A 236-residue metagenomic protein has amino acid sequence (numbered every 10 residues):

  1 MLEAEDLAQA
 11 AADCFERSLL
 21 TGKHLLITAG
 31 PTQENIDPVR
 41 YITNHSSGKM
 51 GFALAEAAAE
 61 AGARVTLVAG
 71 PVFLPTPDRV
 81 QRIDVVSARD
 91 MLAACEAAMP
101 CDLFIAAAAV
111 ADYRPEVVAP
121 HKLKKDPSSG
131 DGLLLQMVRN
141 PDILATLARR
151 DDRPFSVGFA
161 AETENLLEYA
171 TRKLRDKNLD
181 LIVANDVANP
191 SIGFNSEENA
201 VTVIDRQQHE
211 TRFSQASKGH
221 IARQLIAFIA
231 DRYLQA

Functional and structural regions predicted by a protein language model:
M1, A59, R64-F194, T202-I204: Glycine-rich phosphate/dinucleotide-binding loop and adjoining beta-alpha-beta core of small-molecule
M1-F15: Internal gly/pro-rich beta-alpha loop/helix module that stabilizes soluble enzyme cofactors or their anionic handles
L19-S87: Glycine-rich phosphate/diphosphate-binding loop of Rossmann-like nucleotide-binding domains
K23, P154, N199: Nucleotide donor/acceptor-binding cores
E34-K49, P127-R139, A161-E162, S214-A216: Short, glycine-rich nucleotide/cofactor-binding loops
V39, G51, A55, C95 (+3 more regions): Generic hydrophobic/aromatic pocket-lining and core-packing "Φ" positions
H209-A236: Phosphate-binding loop/pocket of nucleotide- and phosphate-handling active sites
